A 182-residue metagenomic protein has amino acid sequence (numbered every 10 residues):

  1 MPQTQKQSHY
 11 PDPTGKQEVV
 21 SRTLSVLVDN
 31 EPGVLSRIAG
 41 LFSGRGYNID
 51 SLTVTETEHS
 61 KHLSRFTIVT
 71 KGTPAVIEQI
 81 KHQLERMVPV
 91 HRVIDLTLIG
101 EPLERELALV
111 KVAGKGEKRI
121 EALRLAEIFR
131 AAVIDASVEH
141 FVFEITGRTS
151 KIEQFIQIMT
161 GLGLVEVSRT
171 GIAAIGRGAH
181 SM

Functional and structural regions predicted by a protein language model:
M1-S64, V69-M182: Long, contiguous binding/interaction regions
